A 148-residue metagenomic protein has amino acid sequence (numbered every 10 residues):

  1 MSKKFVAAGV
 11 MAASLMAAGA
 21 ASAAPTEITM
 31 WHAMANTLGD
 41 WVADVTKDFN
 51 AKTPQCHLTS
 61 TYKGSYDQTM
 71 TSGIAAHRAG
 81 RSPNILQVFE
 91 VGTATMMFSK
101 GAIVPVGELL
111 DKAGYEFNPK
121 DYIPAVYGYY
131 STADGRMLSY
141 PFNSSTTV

Functional and structural regions predicted by a protein language model:
M1-A8: Bacterial N-terminal signal peptides that target proteins for export
A18-A20: N-terminal signal peptide c-region/cleavage motif recognized by signal peptidases
P25-N36, C56-T61, I85, L138: Short, well-ordered beta-strand elements
N36-H57: Short, polar/charged alpha-helical segment
Y62-S72: Short helix-initiation/N-cap motifs at beta->coil->alpha
M70-R81, K100: Short helices/loops that flank or line small-molecule/ion binding pockets
R81-V88: Periplasmic-binding protein-like
V91-T146: Hinge/lid segment of periplasmic solute-binding proteins
